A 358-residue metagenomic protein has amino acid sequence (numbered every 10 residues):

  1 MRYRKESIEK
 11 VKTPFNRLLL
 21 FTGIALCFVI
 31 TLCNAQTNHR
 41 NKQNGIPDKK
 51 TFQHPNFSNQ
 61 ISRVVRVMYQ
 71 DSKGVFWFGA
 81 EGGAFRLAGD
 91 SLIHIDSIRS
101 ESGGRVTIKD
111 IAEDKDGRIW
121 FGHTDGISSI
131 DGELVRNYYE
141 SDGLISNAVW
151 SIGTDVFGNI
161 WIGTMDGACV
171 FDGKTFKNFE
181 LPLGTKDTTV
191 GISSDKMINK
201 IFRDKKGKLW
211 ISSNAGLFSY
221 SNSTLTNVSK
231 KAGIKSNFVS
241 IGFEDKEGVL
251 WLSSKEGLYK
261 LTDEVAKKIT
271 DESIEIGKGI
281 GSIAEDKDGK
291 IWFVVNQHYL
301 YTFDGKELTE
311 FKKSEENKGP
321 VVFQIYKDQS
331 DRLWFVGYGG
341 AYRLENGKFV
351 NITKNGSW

Functional and structural regions predicted by a protein language model:
M1-W358: Carboxylate-rich, polar loop motifs that coordinate divalent cations or form catalytic acidic clusters
